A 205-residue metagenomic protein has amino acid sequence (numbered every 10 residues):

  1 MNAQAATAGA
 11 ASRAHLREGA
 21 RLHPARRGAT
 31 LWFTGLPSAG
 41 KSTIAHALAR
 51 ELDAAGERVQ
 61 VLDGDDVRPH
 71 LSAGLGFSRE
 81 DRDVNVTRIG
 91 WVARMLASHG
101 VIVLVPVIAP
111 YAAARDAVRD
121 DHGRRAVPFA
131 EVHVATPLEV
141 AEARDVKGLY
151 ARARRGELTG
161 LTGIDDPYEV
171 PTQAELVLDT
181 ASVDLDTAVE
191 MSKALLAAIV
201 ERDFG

Functional and structural regions predicted by a protein language model:
M1-L31: Extreme N-terminal, non-catalytic leader segments that precede Walker-type/kinase nucleotide-binding cores
G28-T30, R58, I102-L104: Residue-level preference for the first positions of well-ordered beta-strands
S38: Walker A (P-loop) phosphate-binding loop of P-loop NTPases
K41: Conserved lysine of the Walker
H46-R94, S98: Conserved substrate/cofactor phosphate-moiety recognition/catalytic segment in nucleotide-dependent phosphotransferases
V61, F129-E131, E175-V177: Conserved beta-strand scaffold positions in the cores of enzyme catalytic domains, especially in NTP/NDP-utilizing
H70-F77, D81, A93-R154, G160 (+1 more regions): ATP-dependent NMP and nucleoside kinases share a basic, alpha-helical "lid"
A135-L138, A143-M191, A198-G205: Small-molecule kinase domains that catalyze NTP-dependent phosphoryl transfer to phosphate-bearing small molecules
